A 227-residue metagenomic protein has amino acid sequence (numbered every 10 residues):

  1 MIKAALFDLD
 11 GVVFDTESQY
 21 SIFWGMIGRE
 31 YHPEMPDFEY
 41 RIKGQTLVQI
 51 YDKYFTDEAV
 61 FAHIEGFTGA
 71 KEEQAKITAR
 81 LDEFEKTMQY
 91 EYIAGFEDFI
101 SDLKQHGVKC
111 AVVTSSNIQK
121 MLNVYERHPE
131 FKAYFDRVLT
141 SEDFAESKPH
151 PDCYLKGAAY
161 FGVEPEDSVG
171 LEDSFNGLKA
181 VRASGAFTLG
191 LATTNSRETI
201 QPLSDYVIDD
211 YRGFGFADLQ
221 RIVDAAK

Functional and structural regions predicted by a protein language model:
M1-K3, S101-K104, N117-K227: Asp-based, Mg2+/Mn2+-dependent phosphohydrolase catalytic module
I2-E97, S101-H106, Q119: N-terminal helical cap/lid subdomain that shapes the substrate entry/recognition surface in HAD-like hydrolases
V12, T16, T114, G177: Ser/Thr-glycine-rich phosphate-binding loops at phosphate-binding pockets of nucleotides, nucleotide cofactors
V12-V13, T87-M88, C110, E142 (+1 more regions): A generic structural signal for short
V13, Y92, C110-V113, E146 (+1 more regions): Conserved SAM-binding loop
D15-T16, V112, K120, P149: Secondary-structure boundary/capping motif
E34, K109, F187: Residue-level detector of anion-binding/catalytic polar loops
R41, K71, A75, I93 (+4 more regions): Non-catalytic, surface-exposed connector residues within folded enzymatic/regulatory domains
